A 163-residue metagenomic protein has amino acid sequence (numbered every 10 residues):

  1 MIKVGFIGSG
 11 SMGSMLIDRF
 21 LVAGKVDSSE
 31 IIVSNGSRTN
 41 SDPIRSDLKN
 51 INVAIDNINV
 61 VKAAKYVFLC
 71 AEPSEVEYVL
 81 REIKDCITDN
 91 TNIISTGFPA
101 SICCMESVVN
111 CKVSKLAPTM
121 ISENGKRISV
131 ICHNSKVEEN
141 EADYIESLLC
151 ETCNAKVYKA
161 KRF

Functional and structural regions predicted by a protein language model:
M1-I55, N59-K62, K126: NAD(P)+-binding Rossmann beta1-loop-alpha1 motif at the extreme N-terminus of oxidoreductases
L16, R38, D47-L48, N57-I131: Rossmann-like NAD(P)(H) cofactor-binding subdomain of soluble oxidoreductases
R19, A23, S34, D47 (+3 more regions): Change "in soluble alpha/beta enzymes" to "in soluble alpha/beta proteins
E30, N52-V53, N92, K112 (+1 more regions): Conserved beta-strand segments of alpha/beta enzyme cores
S34, A54-D56, L116, Y158-K161: Conserved beta-strand termini and adjacent loop/short-helix elements that scaffold enzyme active sites in alpha/beta
C104-K112, I128-F163: Internal alpha-helical scaffold of NAD(P)-dependent oxidoreductase catalytic cores
